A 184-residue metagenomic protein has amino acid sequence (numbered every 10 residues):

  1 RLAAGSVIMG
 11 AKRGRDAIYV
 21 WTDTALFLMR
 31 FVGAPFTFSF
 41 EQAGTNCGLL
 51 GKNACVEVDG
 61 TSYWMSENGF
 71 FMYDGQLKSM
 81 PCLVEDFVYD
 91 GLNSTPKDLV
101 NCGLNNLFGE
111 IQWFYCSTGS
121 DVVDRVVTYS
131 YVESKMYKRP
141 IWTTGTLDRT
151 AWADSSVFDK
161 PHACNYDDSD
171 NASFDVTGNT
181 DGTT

Functional and structural regions predicted by a protein language model:
L2-T184: Beta-sheet-dominated scaffold domains
